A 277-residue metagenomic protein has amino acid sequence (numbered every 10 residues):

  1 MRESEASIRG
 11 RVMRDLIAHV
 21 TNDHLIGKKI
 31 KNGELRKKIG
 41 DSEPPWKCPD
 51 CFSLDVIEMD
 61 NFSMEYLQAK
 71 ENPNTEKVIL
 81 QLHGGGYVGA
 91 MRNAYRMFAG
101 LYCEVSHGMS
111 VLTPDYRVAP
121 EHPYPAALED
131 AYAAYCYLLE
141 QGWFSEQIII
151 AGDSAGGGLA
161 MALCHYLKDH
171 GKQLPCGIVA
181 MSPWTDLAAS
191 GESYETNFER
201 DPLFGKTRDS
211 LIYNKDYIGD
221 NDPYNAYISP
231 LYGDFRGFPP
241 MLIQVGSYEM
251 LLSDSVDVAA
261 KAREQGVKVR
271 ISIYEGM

Functional and structural regions predicted by a protein language model:
M1-P45: N-terminal targeting or regulatory segments adjacent to alpha/beta-hydrolase or S9 domains
R9, H19-N22, W46-C48, S53-M277: Alpha/beta-hydrolase superfamily serine-hydrolase fold, recognizing
